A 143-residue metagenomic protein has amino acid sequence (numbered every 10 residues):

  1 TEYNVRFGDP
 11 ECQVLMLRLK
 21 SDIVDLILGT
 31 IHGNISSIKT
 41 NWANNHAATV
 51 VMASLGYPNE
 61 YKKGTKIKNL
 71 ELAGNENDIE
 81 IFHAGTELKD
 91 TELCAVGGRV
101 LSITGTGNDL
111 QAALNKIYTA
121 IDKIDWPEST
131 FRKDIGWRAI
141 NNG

Functional and structural regions predicted by a protein language model:
N4-D78, K89: Active-site "cap" helix and flanking loop/linker of ATP-utilizing ligase/carboxylase catalytic domains
D78-F82, R138: Long, aromatic- and glycine/proline-rich binding clefts that accommodate carbohydrate-like moieties
T86-D90, C94-G143: Generic C-terminus detector
